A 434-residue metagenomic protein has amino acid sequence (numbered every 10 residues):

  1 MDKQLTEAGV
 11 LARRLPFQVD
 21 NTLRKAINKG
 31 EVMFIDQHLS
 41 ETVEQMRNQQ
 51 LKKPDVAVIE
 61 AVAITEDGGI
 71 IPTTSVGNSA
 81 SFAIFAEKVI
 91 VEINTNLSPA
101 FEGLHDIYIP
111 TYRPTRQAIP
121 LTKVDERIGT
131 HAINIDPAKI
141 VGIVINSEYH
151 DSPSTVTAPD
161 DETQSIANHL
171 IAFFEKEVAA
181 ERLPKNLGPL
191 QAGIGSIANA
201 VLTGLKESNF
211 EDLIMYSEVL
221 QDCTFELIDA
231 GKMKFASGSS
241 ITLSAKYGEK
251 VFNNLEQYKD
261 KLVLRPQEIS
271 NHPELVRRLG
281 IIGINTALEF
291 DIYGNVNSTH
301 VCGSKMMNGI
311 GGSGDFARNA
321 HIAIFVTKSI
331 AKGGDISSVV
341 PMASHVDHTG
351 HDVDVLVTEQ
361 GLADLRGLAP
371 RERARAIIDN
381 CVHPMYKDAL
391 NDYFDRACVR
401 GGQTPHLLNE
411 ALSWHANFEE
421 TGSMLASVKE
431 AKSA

Functional and structural regions predicted by a protein language model:
M1-A434: Conserved alpha/beta enzyme-core scaffold
